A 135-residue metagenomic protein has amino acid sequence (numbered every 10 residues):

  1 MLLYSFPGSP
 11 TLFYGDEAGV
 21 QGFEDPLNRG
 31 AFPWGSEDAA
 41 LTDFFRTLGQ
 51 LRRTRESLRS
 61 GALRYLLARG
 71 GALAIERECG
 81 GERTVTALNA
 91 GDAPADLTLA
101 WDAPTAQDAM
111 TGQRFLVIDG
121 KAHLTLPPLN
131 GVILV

Functional and structural regions predicted by a protein language model:
M1: Active-site phosphate/pyrophosphate- and oxyanion-stabilizing loops and adjacent acidic/basic residues in soluble
S5-L12, D16-V135: Carbohydrate-interacting/catalytic domains
